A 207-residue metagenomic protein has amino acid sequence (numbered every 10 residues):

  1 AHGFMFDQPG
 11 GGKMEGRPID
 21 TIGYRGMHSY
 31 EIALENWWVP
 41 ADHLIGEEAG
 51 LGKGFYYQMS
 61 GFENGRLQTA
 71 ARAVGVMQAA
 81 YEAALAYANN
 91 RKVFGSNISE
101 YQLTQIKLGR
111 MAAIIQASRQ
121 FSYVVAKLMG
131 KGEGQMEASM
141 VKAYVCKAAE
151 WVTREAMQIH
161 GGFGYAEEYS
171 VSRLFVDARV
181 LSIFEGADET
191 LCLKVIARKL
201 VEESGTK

Functional and structural regions predicted by a protein language model:
A1-Q78, E189-K207: FAD-binding core of flavoproteins
S60, H160-K207: Glycine-rich phosphate/cofactor-binding loops in nucleotide/flavin-utilizing enzymes
A70-V93: Oxyanion-binding "anion nests"
L85-S96, A112-Y144, M157-H160: C-terminal helix-coil-helix/basic helical segment that borders enzyme active sites and/or dimer interfaces and provides
N97-M111: A beta-strand-loop signature enriched in Asp, Gly, Thr, and Trp that corresponds to the sialidase/neuraminidase Asp-box
Y123-K127, E133, A149-V176: A glycine-biased, small/acidic residue-tolerant capping/turn segment at secondary-structure junctions
